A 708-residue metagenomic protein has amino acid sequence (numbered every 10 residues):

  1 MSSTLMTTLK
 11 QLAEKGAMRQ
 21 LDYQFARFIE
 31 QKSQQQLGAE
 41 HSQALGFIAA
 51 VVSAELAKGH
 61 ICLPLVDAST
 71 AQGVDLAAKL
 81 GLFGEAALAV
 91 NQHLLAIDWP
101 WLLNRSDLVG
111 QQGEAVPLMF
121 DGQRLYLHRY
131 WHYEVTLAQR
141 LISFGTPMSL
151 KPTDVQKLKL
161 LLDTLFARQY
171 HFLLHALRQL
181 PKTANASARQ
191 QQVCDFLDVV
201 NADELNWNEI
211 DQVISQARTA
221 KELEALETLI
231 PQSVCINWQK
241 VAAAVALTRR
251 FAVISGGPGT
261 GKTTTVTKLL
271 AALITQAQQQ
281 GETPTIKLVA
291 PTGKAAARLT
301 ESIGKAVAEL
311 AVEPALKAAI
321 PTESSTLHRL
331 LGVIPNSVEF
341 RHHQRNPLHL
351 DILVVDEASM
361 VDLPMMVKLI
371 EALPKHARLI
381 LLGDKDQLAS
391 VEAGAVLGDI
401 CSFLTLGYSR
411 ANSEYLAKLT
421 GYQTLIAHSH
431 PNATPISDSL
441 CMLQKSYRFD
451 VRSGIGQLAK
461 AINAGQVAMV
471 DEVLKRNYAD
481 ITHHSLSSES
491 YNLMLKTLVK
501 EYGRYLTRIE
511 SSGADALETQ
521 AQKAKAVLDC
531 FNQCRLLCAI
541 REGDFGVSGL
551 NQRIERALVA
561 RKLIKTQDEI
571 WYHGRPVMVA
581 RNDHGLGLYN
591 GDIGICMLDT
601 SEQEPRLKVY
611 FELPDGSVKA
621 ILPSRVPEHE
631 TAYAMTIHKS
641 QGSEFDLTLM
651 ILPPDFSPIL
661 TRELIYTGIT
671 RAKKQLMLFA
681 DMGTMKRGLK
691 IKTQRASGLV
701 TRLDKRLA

Functional and structural regions predicted by a protein language model:
S2-K221: N-terminal accessory nucleic-acid engagement/regulatory domains that precede and modulate ATP-driven motor cores
L229-V245: Pre-Walker A adenine-sensing motif
K240-A243, L247-V473: ASCE P-loop NTPase helicase motor core
T283-P284, L350, K375-R378, I436-L440 (+4 more regions): Short glycine-/polar-rich loops that comprise or flank the Walker A/P-loop and associated switch/sensor motifs
P374, I570-H573, Y589, S640: Residue-level recognition of short, solvent-exposed, well-ordered loop/turn junctions that link secondary-structure
D386, S390-V577, D583-G585: Conserved helicase motor core of P-loop NTPases
C596-A708: C-terminal accessory regions
